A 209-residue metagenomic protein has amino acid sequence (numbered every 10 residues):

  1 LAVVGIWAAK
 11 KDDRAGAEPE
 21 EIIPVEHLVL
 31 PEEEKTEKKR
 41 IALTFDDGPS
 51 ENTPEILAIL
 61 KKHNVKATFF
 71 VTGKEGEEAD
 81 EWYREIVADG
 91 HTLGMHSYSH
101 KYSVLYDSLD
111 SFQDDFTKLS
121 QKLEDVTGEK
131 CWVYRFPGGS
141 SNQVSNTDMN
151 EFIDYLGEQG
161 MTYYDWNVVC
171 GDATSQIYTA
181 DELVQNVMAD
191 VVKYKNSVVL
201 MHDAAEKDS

Functional and structural regions predicted by a protein language model:
L1-I41, A58-A67, D181, V192-S209: Terminal accessory/targeting
E18-F136: Active-site beta->alpha N-cap acidic-glycine motif
E55, E77, H100-S209: Catalytic domains of cell-wall/extracellular-matrix polysaccharide-remodeling enzymes, centered on de-N-acetylation
